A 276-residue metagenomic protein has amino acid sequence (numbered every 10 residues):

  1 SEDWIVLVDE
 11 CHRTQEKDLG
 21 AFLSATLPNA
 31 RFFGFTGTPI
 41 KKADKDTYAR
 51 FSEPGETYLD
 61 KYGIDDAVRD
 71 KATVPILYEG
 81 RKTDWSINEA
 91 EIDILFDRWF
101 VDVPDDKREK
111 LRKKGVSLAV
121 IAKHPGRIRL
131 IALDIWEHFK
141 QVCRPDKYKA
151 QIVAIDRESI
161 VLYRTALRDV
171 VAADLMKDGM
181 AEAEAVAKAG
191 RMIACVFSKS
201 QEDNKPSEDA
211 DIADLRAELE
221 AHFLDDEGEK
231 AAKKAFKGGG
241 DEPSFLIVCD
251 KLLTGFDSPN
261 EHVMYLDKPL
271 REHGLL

Functional and structural regions predicted by a protein language model:
S1-F33: SF2 helicase catalytic motif II
E2-D3, L27-R31, L59, D70-I76 (+4 more regions): Short glycine-/polar-rich loops that comprise or flank the Walker A/P-loop and associated switch/sensor motifs
H12-R13, G37-K42, R69, K82-S86 (+4 more regions): Conserved nucleotide-binding/hydrolysis micro-motifs of P-loop NTPases
A21-L23, D46-E53, D93-I94, A166-V171 (+2 more regions): Short secondary-structure boundary/capping segments
R31-T36, I247-V248: Structural recognition of the conserved hydrophobic beta-strand(s) that form the central parallel beta-sheet of P-loop
K45-Y148, Y163-D169, L175-D178: Interdomain helical connector at the RecA1-RecA2 junction of SF1/SF2 helicase-like NTPases
K114-V248: Conserved C-terminal RecA-like helicase domain
L246-V248, L253-P269, L275: A short beta-strand element within the Helicase C-terminal
